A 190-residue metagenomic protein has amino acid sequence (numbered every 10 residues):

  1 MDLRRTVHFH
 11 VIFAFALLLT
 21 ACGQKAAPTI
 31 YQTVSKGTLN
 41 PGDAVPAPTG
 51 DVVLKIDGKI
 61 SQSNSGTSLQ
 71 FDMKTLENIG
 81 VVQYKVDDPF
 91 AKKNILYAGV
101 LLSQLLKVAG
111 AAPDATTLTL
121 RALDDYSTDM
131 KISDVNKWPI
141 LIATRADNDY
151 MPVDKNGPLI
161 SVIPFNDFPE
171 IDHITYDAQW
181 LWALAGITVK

Functional and structural regions predicted by a protein language model:
D2-V11: Bacterial N-terminal signal peptides that target proteins for export
I12-A16: Hydrophobic helical h-region of N-terminal Sec-dependent signal peptides in bacterial secretory/periplasmic proteins
L18-A21: C-terminal motif of bacterial Sec signal peptides marking the signal peptidase cleavage site
G23-K190: N-terminal intrinsically disordered, low-complexity segments enriched in P/E/S/T
